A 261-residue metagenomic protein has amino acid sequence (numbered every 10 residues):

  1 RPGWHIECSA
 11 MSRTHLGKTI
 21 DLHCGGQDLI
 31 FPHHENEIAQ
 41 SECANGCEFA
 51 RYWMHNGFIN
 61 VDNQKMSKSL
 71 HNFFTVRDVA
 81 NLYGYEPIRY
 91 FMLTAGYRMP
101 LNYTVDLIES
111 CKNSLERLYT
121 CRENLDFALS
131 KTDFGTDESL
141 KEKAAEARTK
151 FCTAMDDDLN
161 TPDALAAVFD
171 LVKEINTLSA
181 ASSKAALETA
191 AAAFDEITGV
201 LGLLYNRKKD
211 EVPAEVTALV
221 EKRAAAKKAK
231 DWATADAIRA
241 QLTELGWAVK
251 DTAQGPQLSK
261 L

Functional and structural regions predicted by a protein language model:
R1-D126: Alpha-helical recognition segments enriched in aromatics with Gly/Pro capping that present substrate-recognition
K65-M66, F73-L261: Structural preference for alpha-helix termini/caps and helix-kink/transition segments
